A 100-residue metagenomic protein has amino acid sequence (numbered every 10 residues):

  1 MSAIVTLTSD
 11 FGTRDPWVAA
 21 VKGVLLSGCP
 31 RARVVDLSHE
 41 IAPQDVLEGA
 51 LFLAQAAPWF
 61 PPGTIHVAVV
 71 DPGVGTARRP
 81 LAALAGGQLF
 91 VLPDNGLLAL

Functional and structural regions predicted by a protein language model:
S2-E40: N-terminal glycine-rich anion-binding loop in soluble enzyme alpha/beta folds
I4, G28-R33, Q44-Q55, W59-L100: Active-site histidine-anchored catalytic micro-motif
